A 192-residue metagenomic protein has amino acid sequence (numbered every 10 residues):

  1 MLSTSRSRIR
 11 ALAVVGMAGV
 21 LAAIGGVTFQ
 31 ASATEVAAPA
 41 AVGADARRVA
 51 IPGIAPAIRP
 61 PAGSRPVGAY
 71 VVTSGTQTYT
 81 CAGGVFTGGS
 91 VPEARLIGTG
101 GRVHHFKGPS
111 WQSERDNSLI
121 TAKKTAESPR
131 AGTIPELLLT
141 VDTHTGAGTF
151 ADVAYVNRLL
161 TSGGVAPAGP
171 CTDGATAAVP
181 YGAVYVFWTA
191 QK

Functional and structural regions predicted by a protein language model:
M1-T34: Secretory targeting and sorting signals
T34-T78, V85-K192: Primary mode marks residue(s) on the alpha4-beta5-alpha5 output face of response regulator receiver
